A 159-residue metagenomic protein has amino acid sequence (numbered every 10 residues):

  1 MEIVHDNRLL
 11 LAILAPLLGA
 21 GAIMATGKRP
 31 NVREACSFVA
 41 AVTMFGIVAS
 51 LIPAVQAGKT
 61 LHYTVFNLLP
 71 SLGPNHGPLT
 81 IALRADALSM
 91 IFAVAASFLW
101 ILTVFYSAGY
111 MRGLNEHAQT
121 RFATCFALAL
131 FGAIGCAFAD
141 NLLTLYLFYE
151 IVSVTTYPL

Functional and structural regions predicted by a protein language model:
M1-M24, D140-P158: Alpha-helical transmembrane segments and their immediate interhelical/interface regions in integral membrane proteins
M1-R8, A22-T124: Transmembrane helix-loop-helix hairpins at membrane boundaries of multipass inner-membrane proteins
L14, V39-V42, F98, L128 (+1 more regions): Hydrophobic residues within alpha-helical transmembrane segments of multi-pass solute transporters/permease subunits
L17, F45-V48, I101, A127-F131 (+1 more regions): Small-residue-rich packing faces within the transmembrane alpha-helices of Major Facilitator Superfamily
P30, R121-L159: Alpha-helical multi-pass transmembrane bundles of energy-transducing inner-membrane proteins
